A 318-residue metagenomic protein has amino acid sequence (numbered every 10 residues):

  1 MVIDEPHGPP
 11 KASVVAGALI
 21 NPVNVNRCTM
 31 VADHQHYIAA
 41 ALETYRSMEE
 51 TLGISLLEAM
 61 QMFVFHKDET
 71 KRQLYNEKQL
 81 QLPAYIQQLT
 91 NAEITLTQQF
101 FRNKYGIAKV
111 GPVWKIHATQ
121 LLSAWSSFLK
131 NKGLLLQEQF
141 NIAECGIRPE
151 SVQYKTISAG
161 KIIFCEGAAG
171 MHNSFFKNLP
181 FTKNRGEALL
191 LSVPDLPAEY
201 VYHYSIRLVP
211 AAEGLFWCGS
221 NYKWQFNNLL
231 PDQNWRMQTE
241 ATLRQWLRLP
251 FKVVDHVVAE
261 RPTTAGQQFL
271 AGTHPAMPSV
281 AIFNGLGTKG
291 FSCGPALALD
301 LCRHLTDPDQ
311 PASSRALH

Functional and structural regions predicted by a protein language model:
M1-V14: Glycine-rich FAD pyrophosphate-binding loop
A18-Q99: Dinucleotide-binding Rossmann-like beta1-alpha1 core, especially the glycine-rich loop that anchors the ADP
C28-A40, A108-A124, L230-N234, S292: Short beta-strand to alpha-helix junction loop
N103, I147-Q153, I157-S158, T263-Q268 (+1 more regions): A short, glycine/Asx- and small/polar-enriched loop/turn that sits immediately N-terminal to a beta-strand
A108-K161, C165: Helical element adjacent to the flavin cofactor pocket in flavoenzyme catalytic cores
V152-Y202, K223, L229-D232, W246-F251: Central helical "cap/lid" subdomain
P194-L196, E213-L215, K223-G266, T273-M277: Flavin-binding catalytic cores
K252-H318: C-terminal catalytic lobe of FAD-dependent flavoproteins
